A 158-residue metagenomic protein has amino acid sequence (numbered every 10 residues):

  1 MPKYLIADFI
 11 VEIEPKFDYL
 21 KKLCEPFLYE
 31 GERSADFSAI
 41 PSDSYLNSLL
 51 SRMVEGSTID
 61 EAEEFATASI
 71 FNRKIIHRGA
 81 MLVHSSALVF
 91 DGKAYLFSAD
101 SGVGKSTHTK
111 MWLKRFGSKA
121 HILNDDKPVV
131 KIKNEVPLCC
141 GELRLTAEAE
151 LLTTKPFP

Functional and structural regions predicted by a protein language model:
M1-S101, M111-L123, V129-P158: A noncatalytic interaction/capping subdomain that flanks phosphate/NTP-handling catalytic cores
K105: Conserved lysine of the Walker
H108: Hydrophobic positions on the alpha1 helix immediately C-terminal to the Walker A/P-loop
